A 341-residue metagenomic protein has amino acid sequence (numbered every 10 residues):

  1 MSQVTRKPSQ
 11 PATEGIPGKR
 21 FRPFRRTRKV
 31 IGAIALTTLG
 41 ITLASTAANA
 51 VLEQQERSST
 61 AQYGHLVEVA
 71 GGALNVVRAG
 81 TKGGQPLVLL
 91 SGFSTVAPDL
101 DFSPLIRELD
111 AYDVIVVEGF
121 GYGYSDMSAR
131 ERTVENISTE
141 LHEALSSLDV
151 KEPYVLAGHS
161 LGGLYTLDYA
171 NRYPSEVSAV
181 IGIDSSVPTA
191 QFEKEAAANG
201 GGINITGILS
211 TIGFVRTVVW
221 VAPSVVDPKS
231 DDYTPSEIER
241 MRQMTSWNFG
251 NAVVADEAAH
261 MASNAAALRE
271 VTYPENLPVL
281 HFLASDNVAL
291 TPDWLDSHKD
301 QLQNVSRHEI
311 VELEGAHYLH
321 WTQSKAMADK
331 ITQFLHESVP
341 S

Functional and structural regions predicted by a protein language model:
S2-V67: N-terminal membrane-anchoring alpha-helices
G15-P17, F21, V305-S341: Catalytic active-site module of serine/aspartate enzymes centered on a nucleophile-bearing elbow/loop
V69-A79: A short loop-to-beta-strand scaffold at the N-terminal edge of the catalytic core in hydrolase folds
R78-Y124: Conserved HGGG/HGGXW glycine-rich cap/lid loop of the alpha/beta-hydrolase fold
S94, G119-G123, Y165, V187 (+1 more regions): Alpha/beta-hydrolase active-site loop signature
V116-V155: Active-site loop/oxyanion-hole signature of alpha/beta-hydrolase fold enzymes
E152-K194: Conserved hydrolase catalytic core segment
T234-N304: Conserved serine/cysteine hydrolase catalytic core
